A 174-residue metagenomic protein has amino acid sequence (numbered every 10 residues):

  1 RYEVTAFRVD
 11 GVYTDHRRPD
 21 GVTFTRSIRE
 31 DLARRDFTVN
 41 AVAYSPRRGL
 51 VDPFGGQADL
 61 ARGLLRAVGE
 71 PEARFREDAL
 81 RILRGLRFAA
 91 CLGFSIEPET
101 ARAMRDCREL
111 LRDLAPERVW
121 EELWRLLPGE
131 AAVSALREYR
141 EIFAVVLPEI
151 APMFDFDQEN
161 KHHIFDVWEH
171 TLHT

Functional and structural regions predicted by a protein language model:
R1-T174: Catalytic cores of the polymerase beta-like nucleotidyltransferase superfamily and closely associated nucleotide
